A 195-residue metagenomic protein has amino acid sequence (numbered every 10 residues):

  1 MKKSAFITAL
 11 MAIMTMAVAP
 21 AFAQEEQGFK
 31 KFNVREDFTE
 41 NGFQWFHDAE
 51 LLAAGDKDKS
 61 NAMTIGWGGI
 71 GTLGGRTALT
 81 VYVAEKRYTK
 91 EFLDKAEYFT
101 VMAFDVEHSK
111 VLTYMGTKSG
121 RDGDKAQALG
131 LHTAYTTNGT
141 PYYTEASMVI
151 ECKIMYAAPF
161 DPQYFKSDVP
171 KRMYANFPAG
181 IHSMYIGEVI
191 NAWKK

Functional and structural regions predicted by a protein language model:
M1-A9: Bacterial N-terminal signal peptides that target proteins for export
T8-A17: Bacterial N-terminal signal peptides
A19-A23: Sec/Tat signal peptide C-region and signal peptidase I cleavage site
Q24-K195: Active-site-proximal mixed secondary-structure blocks
